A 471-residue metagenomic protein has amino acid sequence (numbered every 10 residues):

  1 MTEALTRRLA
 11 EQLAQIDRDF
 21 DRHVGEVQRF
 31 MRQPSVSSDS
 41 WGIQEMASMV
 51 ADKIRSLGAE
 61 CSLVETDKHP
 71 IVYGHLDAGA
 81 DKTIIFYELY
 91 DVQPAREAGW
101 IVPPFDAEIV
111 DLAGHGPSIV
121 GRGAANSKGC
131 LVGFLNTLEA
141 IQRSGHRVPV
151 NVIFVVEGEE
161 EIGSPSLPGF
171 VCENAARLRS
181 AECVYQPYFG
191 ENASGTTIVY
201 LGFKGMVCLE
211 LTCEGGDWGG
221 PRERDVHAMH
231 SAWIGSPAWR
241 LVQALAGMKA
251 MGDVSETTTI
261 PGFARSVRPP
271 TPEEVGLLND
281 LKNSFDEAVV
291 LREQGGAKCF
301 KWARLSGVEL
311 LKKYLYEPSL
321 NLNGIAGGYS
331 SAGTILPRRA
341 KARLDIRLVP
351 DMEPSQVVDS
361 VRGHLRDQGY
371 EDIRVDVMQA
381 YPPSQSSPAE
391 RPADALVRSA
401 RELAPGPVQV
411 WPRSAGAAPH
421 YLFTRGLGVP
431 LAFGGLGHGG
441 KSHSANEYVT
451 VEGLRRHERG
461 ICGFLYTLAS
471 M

Functional and structural regions predicted by a protein language model:
T2-A124, R143-V150, L344: Acidic/His- and Gly-rich active-site-bordering loop/insert found across diverse amide/peptide-bond hydrolases
Y90-V92, V155-S164, P187-N192, G215-D217 (+2 more regions): Acidic, glycine-rich active-site loops and adjacent beta-strand->loop/helix elements that engage anionic groups
V102, P149, S180, K204-C208 (+2 more regions): Short, solvent-exposed loop/turn segments at the edges of secondary structure
H115-S118, G123-G202: Acidic/histidine-rich catalytic neighborhood of metal-dependent amide-processing enzymes
S164, A193-S194, T259-R339, R347-G363 (+2 more regions): An extended, acidic, His-containing surface patch that forms the Zn2+-binding/catalytic region of metallohydrolases
A193, R222-M229: Flexible glycine/proline-enriched surface loops and loop-helix/loop-strand junctions
H227-V254: A short core secondary-structure module
